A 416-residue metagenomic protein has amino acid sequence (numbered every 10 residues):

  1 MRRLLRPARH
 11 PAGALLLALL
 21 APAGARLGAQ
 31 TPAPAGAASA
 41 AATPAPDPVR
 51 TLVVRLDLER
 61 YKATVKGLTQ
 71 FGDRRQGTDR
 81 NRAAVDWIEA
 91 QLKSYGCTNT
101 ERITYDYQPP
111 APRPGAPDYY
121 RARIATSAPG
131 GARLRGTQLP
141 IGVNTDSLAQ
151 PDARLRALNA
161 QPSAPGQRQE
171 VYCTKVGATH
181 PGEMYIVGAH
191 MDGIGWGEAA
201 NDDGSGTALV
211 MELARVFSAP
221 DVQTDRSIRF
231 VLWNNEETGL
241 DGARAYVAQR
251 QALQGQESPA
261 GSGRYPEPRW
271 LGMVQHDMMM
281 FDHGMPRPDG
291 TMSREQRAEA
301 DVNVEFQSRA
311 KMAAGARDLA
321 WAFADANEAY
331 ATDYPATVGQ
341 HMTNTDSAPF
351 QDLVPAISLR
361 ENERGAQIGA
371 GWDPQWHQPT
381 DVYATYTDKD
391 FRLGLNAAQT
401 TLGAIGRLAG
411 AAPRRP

Functional and structural regions predicted by a protein language model:
M1-A14: Bacterial N-terminal signal peptides that target proteins for export
P11-A23: Bacterial N-terminal signal peptides
Q30-V85, E89-A90, Y95-T100, A111 (+4 more regions): N-terminal hydrophobic or amphipathic helices/low-complexity stretches enriched in small/hydrophobic/Pro/Gly
D47-R55, T69-R80, A157-P162, D192-G204 (+5 more regions): Second-shell loop/turn segments in exported
A63-T174: A non-catalytic alpha/beta surface segment that caps or lines the substrate-entry region of metallo-dependent hydrolase
C173, V187-D241, T401: Alpha-helical metal-binding/catalytic segments enriched in His/Glu/Asp
W233-D346, D352-A356: Metal-dependent peptidase/peptidase-like ectodomains
G284-F306, T337-R415: Active-site-adjacent mobile loop/cap segments within catalytic or ligand-binding domains
